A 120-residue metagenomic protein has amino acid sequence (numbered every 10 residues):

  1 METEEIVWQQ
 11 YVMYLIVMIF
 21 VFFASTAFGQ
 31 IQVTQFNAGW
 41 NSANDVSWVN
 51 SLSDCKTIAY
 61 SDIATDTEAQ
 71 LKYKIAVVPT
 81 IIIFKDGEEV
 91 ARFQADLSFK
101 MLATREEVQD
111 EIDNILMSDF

Functional and structural regions predicted by a protein language model:
E2-I16: Bacterial N-terminal signal peptides that target proteins for export
A27-T57: Local sequence-structure signature of Cys/Sec-based thiol-disulfide redox active-site neighborhoods
D45-V46, T67-Q70, R105, Q109-I112: Extracytoplasmic/secreted envelope proteins and their assembly/folding machinery, especially bacterial periplasmic
K56-T65: A short beta-strand-loop structural module common to alpha/beta enzyme folds
T65-A69, F99-K100: A short acidic, often aromatic-flanked loop/helix-cap motif at beta-alpha or helix-coil junctions that lines enzyme
Y73-F84: Structural micro-motif
I83-F120: Non-catalytic, surface beta->alpha helical segment in thiol-disulfide oxidoreductase systems
